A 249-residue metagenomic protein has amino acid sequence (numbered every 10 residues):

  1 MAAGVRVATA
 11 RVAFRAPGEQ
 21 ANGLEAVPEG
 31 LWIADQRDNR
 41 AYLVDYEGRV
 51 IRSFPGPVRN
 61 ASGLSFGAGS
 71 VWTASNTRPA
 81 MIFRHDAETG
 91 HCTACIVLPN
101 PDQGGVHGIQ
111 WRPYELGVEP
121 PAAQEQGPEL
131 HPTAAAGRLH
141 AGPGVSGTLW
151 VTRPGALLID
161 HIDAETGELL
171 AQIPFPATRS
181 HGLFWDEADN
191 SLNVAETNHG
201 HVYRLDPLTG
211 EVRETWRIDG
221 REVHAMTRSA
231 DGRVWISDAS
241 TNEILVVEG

Functional and structural regions predicted by a protein language model:
M1-V7: Blade/loop signatures of beta-propeller domains
T9-R15, R49-F54, H91-P99, G127-L130 (+2 more regions): A short beta-strand motif characteristic of beta-propeller blades
F14-P28, P57-G69, A74, P99-G147 (+4 more regions): Beta-rich, blade/repeat-based domains predominating in secreted/periplasmic proteins but also intracellular
Q36-G48: Beta-propeller domains
Y42, M81-F83, D160, Y203 (+1 more regions): WD40 beta-propeller blade core
D45-R49, D86-G90, D163-G167, D206-G210 (+1 more regions): Short loop/turn segments that connect beta-strands within beta-propeller blades
